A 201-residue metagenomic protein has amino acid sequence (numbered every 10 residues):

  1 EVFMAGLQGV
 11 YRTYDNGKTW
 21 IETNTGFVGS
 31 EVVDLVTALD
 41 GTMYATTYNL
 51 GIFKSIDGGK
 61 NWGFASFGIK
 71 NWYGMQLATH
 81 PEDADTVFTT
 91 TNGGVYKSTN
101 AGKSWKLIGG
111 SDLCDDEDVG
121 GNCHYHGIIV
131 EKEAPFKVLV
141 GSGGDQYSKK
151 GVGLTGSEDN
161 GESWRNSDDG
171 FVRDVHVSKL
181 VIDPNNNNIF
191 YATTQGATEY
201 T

Functional and structural regions predicted by a protein language model:
E1-T201: Extracellular glycan-interacting surfaces
